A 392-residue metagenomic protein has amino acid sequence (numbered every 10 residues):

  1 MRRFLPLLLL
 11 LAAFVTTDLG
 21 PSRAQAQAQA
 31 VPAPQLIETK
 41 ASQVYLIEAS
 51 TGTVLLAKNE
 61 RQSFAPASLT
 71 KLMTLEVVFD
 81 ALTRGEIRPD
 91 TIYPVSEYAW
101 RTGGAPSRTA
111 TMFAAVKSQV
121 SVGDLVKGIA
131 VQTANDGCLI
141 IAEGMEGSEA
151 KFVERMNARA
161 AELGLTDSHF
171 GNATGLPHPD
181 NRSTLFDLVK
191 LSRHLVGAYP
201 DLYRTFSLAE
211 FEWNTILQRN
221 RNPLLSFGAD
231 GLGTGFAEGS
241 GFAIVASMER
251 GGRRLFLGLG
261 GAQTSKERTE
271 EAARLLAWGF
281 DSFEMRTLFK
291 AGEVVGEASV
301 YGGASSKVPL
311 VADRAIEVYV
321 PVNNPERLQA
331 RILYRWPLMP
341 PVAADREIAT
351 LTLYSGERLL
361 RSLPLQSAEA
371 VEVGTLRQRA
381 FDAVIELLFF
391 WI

Functional and structural regions predicted by a protein language model:
M1-L8: Bacterial N-terminal signal peptides that target proteins for export
F4, L19, A30-P32: Selective for proline/serine-rich intrinsically disordered segments in cytosolic/nuclear regulatory regions
P6, I37-E38, P66, A173 (+3 more regions): Proline-rich low-complexity regions
L10, T83, R88, S148 (+3 more regions): Alpha-helix capping and helix-coil boundary motifs
A13-R23: C-terminal segment of classical bacterial N-terminal signal peptides
F14-V15, T83, F283: Hydrophobic alpha-helical membrane context
A24-F186, R193-G197: Active-site-adjacent loops and short helices of periplasmic peptidoglycan-processing enzymes
L165-H169, P177-I392: Domain-terminus/edge residues, biased toward the C-terminal soluble/receptor-binding domains of extracytoplasmic
